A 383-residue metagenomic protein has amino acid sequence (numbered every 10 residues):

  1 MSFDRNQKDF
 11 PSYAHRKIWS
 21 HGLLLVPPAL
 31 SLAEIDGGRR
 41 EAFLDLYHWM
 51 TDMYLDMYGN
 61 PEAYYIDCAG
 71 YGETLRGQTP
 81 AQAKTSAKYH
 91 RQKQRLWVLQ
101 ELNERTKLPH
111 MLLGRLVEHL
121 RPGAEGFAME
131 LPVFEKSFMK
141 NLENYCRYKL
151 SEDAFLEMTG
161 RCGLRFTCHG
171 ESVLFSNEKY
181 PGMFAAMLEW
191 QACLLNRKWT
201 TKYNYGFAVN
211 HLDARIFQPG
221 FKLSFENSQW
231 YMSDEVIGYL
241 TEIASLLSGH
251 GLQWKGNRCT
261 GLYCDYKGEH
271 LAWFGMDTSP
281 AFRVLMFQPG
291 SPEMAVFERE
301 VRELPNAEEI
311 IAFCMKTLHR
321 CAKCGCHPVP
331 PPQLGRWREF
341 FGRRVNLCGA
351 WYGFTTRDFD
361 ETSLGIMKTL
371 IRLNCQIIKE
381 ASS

Functional and structural regions predicted by a protein language model:
M1-S383: Charge-dense, helix-prone N-terminal extensions
